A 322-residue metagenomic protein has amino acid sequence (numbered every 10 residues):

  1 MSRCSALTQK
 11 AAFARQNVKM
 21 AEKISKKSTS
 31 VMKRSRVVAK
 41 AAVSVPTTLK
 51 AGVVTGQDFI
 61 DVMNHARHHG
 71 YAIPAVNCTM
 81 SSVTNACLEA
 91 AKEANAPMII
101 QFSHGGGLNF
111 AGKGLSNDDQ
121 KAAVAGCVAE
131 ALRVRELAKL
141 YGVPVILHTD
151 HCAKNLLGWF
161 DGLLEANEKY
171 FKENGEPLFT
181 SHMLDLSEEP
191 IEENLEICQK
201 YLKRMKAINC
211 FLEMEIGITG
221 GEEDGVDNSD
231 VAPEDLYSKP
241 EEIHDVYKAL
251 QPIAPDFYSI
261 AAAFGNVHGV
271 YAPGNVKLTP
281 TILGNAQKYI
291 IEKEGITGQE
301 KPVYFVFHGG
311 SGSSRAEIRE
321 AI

Functional and structural regions predicted by a protein language model:
M1-S28: N-terminal chloroplast transit peptides
T29-A42: Acidic, proline-/serine-/threonine-rich low-complexity intrinsically disordered repeat tracts
K40-P74, T297: N-terminal amphipathic alpha-helix/helix-capping segment at the start of soluble metabolic enzymes
V45-A51, G70, P74, A86 (+3 more regions): Metal-cofactor-binding active-site regions of metalloenzymes
Q57-H65, S81-Q120, A125-G142, K154-Y304 (+1 more regions): Alpha/beta enzyme core
A75-N77, I99-Q101, I146-H148: Short, conserved beta-strand segments within well-ordered enzyme catalytic domains that often line or immediately flank
C78, L147-A153, V303-S313: Glycine-rich beta-to-alpha transition loops that act as phosphate-gripper elements at the mouths of alpha/beta enzyme
G310-S313, I318-I322: Active-site/pore-lining binding-face segments in mid-to-C-terminal subdomains
